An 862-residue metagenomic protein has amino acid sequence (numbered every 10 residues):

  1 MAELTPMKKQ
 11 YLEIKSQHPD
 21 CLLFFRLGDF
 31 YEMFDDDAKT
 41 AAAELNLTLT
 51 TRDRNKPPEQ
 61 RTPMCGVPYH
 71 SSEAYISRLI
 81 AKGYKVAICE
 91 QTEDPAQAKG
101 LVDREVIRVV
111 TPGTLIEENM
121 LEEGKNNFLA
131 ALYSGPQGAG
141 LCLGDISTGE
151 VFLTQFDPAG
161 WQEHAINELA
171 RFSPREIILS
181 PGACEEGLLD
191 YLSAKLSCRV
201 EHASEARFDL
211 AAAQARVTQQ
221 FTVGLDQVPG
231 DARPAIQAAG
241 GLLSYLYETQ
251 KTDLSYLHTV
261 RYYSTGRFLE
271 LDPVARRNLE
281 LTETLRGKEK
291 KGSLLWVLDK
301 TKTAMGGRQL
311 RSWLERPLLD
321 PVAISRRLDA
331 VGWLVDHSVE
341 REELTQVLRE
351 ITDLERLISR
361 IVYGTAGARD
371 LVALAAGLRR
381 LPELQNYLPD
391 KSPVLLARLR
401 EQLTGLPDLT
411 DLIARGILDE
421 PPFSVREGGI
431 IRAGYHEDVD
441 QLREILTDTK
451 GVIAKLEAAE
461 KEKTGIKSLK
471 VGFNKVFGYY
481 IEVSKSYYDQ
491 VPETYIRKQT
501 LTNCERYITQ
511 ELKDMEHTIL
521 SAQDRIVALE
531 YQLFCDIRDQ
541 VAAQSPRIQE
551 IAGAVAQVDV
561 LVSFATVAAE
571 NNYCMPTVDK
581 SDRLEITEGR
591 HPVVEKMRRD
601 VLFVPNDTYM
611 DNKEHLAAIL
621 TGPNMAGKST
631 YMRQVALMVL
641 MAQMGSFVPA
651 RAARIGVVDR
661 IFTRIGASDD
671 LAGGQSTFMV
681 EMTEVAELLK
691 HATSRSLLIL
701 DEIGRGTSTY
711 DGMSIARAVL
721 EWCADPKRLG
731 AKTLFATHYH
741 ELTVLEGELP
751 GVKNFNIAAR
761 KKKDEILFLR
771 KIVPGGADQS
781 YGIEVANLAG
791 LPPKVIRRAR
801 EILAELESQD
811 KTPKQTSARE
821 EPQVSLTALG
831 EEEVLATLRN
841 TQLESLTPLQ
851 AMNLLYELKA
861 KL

Functional and structural regions predicted by a protein language model:
M1-W333, Q346-V362, A366-A458, E585: Charged catalytic and DNA/RNA-contacting regions of genome-maintenance and nucleic-acid-processing enzymes
D35-D36, A232, K302-T303, R311-W313 (+7 more regions): ATPase nucleotide-binding head domains, primarily ABC-like/P-loop NTPase cores
C89, P112-L121, D253, P389-L395 (+5 more regions): Active-site phosphate-binding and catalytic loops of NTP-dependent enzymes
Y363, G367, G377-R380, R398 (+3 more regions): Charged, surface-exposed helical/loop "interaction arms" that form contiguous linear patches used for dimerization
T410, G416-I417, F423, Y479-Y495: Cytosolic, long alpha-helical scaffolding segments
L501, E505-D539: Extended, charged coiled-coil "arm/hinge" scaffolds of SMC/Rad50-like chromosome-maintenance ATPases and other large
